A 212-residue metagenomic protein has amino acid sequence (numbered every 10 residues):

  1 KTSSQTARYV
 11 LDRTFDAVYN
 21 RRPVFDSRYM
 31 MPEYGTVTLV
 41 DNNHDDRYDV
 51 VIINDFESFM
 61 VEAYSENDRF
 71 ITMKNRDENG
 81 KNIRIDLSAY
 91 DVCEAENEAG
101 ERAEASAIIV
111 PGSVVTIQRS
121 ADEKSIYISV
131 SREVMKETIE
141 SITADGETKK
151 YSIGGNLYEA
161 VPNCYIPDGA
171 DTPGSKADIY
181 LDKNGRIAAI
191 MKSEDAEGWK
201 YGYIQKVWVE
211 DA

Functional and structural regions predicted by a protein language model:
K1-A212: ...the same signal can extend to comparable exposed beta-sheet modules with similar sequence chemistry even outside
